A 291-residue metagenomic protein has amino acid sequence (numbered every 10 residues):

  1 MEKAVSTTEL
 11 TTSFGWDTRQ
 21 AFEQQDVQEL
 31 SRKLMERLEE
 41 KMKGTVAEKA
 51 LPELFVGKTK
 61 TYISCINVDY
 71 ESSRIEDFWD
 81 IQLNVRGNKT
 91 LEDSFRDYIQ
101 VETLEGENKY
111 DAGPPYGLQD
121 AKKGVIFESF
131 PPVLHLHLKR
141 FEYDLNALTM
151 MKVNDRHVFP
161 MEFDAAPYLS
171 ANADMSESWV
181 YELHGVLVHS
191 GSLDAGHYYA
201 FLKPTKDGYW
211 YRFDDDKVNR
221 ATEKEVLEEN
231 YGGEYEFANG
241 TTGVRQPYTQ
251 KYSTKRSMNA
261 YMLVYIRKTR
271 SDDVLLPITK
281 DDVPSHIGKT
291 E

Functional and structural regions predicted by a protein language model:
M1, K43-V46, D69-E291: Exposed substrate/partner-binding surface patches
M1-D77, G113-Y116, E128: Papain-like cysteine protease catalytic cores
